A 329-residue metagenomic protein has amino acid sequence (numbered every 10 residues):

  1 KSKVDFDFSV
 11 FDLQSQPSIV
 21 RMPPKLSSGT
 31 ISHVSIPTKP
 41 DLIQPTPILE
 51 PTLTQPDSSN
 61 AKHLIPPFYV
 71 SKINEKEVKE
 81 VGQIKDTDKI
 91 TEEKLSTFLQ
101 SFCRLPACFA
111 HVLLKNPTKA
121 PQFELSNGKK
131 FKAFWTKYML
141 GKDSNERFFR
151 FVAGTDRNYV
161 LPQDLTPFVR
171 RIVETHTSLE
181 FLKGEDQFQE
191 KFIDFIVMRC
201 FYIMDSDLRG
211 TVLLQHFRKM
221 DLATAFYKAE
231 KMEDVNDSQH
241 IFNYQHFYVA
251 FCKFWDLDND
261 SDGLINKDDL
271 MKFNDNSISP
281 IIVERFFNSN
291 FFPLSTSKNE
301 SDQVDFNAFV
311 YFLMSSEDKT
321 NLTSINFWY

Functional and structural regions predicted by a protein language model:
K1-Y69: Intrinsically disordered, low-complexity acidic/proline-rich regions of large eukaryotic scaffold proteins
I65-T136, D143-P162, K183-R209, Y248-D262 (+2 more regions): Primarily EF-hand calcium-binding motifs
V112-N116, L140, R147-R157, Q163-R171 (+2 more regions): Amphipathic alpha-helical scaffolding segments
L165, T177, F181-L182, K191 (+3 more regions): Eukaryotic endomembrane system proteins
I172-L179, T224, K228, S277 (+2 more regions): A short secondary-structure junction motif
L179-Q189, V235-Q239, K272: HEAT/armadillo-like alpha-solenoid scaffolds in large eukaryotic assembly and transport factors
Q189, I241-F242, N274-S277, F292 (+1 more regions): Solenoid-like repeat scaffolds
G210-F217, A229-E230, D237-H240, Y244-M271: Core solenoid repeat modules with strong leucine/isoleucine-rich periodicity, prominently canonical LRR arrays but also
